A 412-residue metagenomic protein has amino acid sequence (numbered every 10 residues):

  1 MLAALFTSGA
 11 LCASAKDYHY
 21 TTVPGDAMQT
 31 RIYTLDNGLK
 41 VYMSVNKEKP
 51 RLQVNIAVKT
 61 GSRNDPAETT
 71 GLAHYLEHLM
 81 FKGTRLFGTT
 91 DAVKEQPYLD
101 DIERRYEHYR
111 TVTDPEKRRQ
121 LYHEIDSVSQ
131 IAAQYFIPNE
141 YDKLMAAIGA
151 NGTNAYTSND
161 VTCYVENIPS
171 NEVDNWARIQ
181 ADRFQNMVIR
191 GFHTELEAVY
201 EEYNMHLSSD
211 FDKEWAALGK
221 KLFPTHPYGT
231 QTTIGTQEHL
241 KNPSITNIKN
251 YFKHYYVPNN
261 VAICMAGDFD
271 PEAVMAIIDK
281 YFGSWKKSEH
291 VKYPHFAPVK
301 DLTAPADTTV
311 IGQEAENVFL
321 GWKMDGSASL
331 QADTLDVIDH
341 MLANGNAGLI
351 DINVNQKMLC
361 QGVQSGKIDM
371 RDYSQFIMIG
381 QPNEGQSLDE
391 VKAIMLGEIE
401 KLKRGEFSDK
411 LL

Functional and structural regions predicted by a protein language model:
M1-A10: Bacterial N-terminal signal peptides
K16, R183, M187-G191, N204-L207 (+2 more regions): An aromatic/glycine/proline-enriched structural segment found at the starts of mature extracellular/organellar domains
Y18-T60: Mature N-terminal segment immediately following signal peptide/propeptide cleavage in secreted/periplasmic
S44, K49-S62, G71-A73, T89-D182 (+4 more regions): M16 family metallopeptidases and their MPP-like homologs
T70-K82: Active-site recognition of the HExxH zinc-binding catalytic motif
V93-Y98, I125, V188-N204, D270 (+3 more regions): Acidic/histidine-enriched alpha-helical segments
I189, L196-E197, F211, W215-A216 (+1 more regions): Non-catalytic, conformational "gating/processing" segments within enzyme and secreted inhibitor domains
